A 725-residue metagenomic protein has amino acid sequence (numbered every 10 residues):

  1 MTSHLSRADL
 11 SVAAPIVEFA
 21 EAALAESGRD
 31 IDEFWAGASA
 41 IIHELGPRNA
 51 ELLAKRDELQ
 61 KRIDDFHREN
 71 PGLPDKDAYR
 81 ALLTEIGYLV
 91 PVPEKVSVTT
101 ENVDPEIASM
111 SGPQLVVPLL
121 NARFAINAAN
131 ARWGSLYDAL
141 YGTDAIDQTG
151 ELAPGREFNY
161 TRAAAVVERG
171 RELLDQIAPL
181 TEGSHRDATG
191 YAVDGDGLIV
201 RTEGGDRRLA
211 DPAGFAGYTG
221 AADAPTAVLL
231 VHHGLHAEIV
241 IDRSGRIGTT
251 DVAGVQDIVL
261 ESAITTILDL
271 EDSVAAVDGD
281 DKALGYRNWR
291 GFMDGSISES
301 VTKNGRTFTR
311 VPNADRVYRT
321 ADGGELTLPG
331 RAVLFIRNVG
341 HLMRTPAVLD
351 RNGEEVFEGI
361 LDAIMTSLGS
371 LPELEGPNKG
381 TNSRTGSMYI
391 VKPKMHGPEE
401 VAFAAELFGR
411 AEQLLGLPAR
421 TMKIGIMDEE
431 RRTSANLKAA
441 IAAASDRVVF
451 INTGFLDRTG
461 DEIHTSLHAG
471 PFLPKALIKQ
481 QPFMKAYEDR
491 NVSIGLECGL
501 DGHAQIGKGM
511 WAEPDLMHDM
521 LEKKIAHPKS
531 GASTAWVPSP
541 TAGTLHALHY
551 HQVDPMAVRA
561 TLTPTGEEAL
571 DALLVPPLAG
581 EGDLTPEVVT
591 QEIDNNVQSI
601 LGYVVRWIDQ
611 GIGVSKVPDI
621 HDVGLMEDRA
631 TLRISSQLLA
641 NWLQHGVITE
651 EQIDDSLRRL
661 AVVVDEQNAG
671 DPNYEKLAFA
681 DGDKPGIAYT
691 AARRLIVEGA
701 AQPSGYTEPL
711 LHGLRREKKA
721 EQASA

Functional and structural regions predicted by a protein language model:
M1-N70, D77-V90: N-terminal-proximal low-complexity accessory segments that begin disordered and transition into the first
T2-L10, I16, G359, N382 (+4 more regions): Catalytic or ion-translocation cores adjacent to nucleophile or general acid/base/metal-coordination motifs in diverse
T2-S3, A78-A81, E85-F403, R410-L417 (+1 more regions): Catalytic alpha/beta active-site cores
S6, L10, N49, L53 (+10 more regions): Hydrophobic alpha-helical scaffolding
S11, P15, F19, E33 (+19 more regions): Generic recognition of stable, solvent-exposed alpha-helical segments in well-folded globular domains
P15, F19, A23, G37 (+15 more regions): Generic, well-ordered alpha-helical scaffold segments in large soluble proteins
L73, S273-D281, E375-R384, L417-T421 (+3 more regions): Flexible, glycine/charged-enriched surface loops at secondary-structure junctions
L82-T84, Y88-G142, I146-G155, N159 (+5 more regions): Acidic, glycine-enriched catalytic cores built around paired aspartates
